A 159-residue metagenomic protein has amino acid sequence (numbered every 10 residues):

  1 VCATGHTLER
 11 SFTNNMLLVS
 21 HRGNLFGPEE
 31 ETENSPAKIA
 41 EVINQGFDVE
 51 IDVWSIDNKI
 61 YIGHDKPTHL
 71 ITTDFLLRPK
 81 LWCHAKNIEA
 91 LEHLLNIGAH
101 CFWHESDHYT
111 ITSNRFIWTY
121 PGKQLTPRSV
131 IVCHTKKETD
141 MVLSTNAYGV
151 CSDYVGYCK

Functional and structural regions predicted by a protein language model:
C2, T7, F12-K159: Phosphate-group recognition and catalysis centered on beta-loop-alpha active-site segments
